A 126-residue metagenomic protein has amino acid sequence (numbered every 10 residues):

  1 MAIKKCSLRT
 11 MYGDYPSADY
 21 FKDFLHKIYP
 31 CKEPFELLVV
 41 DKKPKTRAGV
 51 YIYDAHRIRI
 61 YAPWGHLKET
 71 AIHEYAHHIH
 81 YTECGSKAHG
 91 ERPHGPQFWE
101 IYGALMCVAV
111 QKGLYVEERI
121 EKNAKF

Functional and structural regions predicted by a protein language model:
M1-V40: A metal-dependent hydrolase signature that marks the N-terminal structural subdomain at the beginning of catalytic folds
D19, G65-H66, P96, E100: A structural signal for well-ordered alpha-helical segments within the folded catalytic domains of diverse enzymes
L38-R57: Catalytic zinc-binding patch centered on the HExxH motif and its immediate surroundings that defines zinc-dependent
K42-K45, G65, A76, G85: Short, solvent-exposed loop/turn segments at secondary-structure junctions
D54-A71, G85-G90: Short pre-active-site segment immediately N-terminal to the catalytic Zn-binding motif
T70, E74-T82: Catalytic glutamate of the conserved HExxH
K87-F126: Post-HExxH zinc-binding segment in Zn-dependent metallohydrolases
